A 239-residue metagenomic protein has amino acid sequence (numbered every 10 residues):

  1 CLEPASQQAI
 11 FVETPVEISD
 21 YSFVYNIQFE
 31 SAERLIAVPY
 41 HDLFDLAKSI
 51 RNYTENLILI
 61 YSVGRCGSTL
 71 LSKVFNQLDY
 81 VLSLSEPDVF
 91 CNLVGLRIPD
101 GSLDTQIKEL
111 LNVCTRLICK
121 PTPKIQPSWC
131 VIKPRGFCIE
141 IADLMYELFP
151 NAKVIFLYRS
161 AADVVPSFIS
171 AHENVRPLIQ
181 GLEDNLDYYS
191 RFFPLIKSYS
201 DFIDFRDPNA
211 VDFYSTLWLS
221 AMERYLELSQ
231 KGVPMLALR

Functional and structural regions predicted by a protein language model:
C1-L117: PAPS-dependent sulfotransferase catalytic core
L46-S49, L117-P121, L144, R224-L228: A generic secondary-structure signal
I50-T54, K124, D204: Generic signal for short, ordered secondary-structure residues within or immediately flanking folded domains
N56-I60, I125-I132, V154, M235-L236: Generic beta-sheet signal
I60-G64, L84-P87, I132-C138, L157-R159 (+1 more regions): Short His-Asn-centered micro-motif
S72-L78, F149, F168-I169, A237-R239: PAPS/PAP-binding and catalytic site of the sulfotransferase fold
V89-P99, Q126, G136-E227, G232-P234: PAPS-dependent sulfotransferase catalytic domain
Q106-G136, L148-F149: Intrinsically disordered, low-complexity, charge-dense segments enriched in Lys/Arg and Glu/Asp interspersed
